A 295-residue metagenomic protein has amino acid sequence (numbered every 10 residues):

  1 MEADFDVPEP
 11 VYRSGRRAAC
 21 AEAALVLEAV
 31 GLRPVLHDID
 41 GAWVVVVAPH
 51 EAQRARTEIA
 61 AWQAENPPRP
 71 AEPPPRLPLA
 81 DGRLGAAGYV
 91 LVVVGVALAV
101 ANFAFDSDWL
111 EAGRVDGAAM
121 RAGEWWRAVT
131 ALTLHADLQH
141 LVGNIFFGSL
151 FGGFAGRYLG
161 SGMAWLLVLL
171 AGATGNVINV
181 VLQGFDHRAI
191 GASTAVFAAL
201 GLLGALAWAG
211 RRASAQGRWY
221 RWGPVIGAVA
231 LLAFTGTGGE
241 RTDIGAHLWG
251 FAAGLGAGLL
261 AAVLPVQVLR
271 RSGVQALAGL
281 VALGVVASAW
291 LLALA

Functional and structural regions predicted by a protein language model:
M1-R16: Short glycine-/aliphatic-rich beta-strand segments at the starts of folded cytosolic domains
R17, E22, L36-H37, G41-E51 (+1 more regions): A detector for small-residue-rich transmembrane helices and their helix-helix packing motifs
A23-A24, A55-A61: Short amphipathic alpha-helices in soluble, non-transmembrane regions that often serve as interface/regulatory elements
R33: Residue-level detector of anion-binding/catalytic polar loops
